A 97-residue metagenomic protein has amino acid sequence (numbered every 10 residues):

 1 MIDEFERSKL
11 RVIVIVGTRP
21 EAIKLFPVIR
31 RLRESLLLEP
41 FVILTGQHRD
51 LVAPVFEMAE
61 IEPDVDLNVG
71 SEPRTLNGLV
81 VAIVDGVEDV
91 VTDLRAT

Functional and structural regions predicted by a protein language model:
M1-Q47: N-terminal subdomain of nucleotide-sugar transferases
R7-L10, E62, L94: Structured loop/turn residues at beta-strand edges in well-structured enzyme cores
I13-V16, E21-V28, V55, G70-T97: Active-site and donor-binding regions of nucleotide-sugar-utilizing enzymes
L37-L79, I83-G86: Conserved nucleotide-sugar phosphate-binding/catalytic loop shared by glycosyltransferases and other
